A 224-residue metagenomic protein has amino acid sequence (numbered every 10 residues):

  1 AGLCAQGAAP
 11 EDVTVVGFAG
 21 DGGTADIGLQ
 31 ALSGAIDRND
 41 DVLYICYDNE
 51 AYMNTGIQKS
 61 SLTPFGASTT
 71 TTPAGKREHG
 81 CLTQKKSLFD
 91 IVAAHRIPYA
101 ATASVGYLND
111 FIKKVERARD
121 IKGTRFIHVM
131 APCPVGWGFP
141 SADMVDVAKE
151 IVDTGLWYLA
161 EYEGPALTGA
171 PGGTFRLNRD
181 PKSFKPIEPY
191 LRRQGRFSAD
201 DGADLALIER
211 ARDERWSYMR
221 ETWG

Functional and structural regions predicted by a protein language model:
A1, A8-E11, V15, K114 (+2 more regions): Metallocofactor- and cofactor-centric catalytic cores in central/energy metabolism, strongly enriched
A1-N54, G106, D110-K113: Thiamine diphosphate
G7-D12, S60-A118: Conserved thiamine diphosphate
L32-A35, S60-S61, E116-D120, A142-V147: Short, solvent-exposed amphipathic alpha-helical segments in soluble enzyme and RNA/protein-processing domains
C46, A101-A103, F126-M130: Short, conserved beta-strand edge motifs with alternating hydrophobic and charged residues
M53-N54, N109-F111, I127, P134-G138: Short acidic/glycine-rich loop or secondary-structure boundary segments that cap or lie
K122-T124, G172: Active-site lining segments that contact anionic ligands and/or coordinate catalytic metals
A131-G224: Flexible, low-complexity linker and terminal segments
